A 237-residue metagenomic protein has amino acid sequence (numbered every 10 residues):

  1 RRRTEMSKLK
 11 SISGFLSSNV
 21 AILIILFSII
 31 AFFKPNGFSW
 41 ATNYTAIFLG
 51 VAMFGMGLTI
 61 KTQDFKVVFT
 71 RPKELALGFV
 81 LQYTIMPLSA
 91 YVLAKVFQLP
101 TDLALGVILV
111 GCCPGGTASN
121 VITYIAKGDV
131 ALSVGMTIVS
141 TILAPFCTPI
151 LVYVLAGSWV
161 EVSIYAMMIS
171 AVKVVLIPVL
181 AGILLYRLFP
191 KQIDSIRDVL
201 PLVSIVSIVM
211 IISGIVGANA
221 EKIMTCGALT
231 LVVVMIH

Functional and structural regions predicted by a protein language model:
R2-H237: Alpha-helical transmembrane segments of multi-pass small-molecule/ion transporters
